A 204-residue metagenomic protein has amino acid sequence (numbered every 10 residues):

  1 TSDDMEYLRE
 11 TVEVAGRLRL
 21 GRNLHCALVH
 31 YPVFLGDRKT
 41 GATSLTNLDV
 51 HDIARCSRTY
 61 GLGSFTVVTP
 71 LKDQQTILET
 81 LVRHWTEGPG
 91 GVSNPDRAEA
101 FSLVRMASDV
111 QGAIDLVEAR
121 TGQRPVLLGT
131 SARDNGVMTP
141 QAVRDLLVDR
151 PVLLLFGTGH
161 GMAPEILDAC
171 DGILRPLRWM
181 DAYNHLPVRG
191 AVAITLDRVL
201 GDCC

Functional and structural regions predicted by a protein language model:
D3-E6, E13-S131, A193-G201: RNA substrate-binding interface of SAM-dependent RNA methyltransferases
P32-F34, D73, N135, H160 (+1 more regions): Surface-exposed, flexible loop/turn segments at secondary-structure boundaries
L48, V137, R175: Active-site glycine-rich loop that binds ribose-phosphate moieties when present
L62, R124, D149-R150, C170-D171: Short, well-ordered alpha-helix to beta-strand connector turns
V82-R83, V143-L147, A169-G172: Short, solvent-exposed amphipathic alpha-helical segments in soluble enzyme and RNA/protein-processing domains
D109-D115, N135-G136, M180-Y183: A short acidic, often aromatic-flanked loop/helix-cap motif at beta-alpha or helix-coil junctions that lines enzyme
L128-I166: Long, charge-patterned amphipathic alpha-helical coiled-coil/hairpin "stalk" segments used as oligomerization
H160-C204: Structured adenosyl-cofactor binding patch, chiefly the S-adenosyl-L-methionine
